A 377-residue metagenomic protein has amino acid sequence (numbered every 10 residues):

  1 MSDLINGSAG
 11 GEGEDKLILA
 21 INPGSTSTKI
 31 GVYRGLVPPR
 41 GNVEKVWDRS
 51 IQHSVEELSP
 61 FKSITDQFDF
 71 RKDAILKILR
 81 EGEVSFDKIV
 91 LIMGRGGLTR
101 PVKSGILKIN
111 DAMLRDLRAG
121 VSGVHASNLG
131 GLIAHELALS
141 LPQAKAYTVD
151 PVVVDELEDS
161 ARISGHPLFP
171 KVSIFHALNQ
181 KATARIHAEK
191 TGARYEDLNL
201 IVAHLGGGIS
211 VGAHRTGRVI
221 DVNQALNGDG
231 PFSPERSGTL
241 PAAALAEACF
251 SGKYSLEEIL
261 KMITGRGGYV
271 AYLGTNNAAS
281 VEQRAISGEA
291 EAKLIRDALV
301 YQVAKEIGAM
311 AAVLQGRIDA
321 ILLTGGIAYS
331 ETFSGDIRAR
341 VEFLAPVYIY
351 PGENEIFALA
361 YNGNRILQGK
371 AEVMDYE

Functional and structural regions predicted by a protein language model:
I18-D66: Short glycine-rich, Thr/Ser-proximal phosphate-binding strand/loop in the N-terminal lobe of ATP-dependent enzymes
W47-D87, M113, L117-S122: N-terminal phosphate-binding loop and adjacent alpha-helix
K77-V90, K190-R194, E306-D319: Phosphate/pyrophosphate-binding loops at sites that engage ATP/ADP/AMP, CoA/4′-phosphopantetheine, polyphosphate
L79-A126, K145, V153-S164: Short beta-strand-loop/turn "lid" adjacent to the catalytic site in phosphate-handling enzymes
L129-E136, D155, I163-N199, G208 (+3 more regions): Glycine-rich phosphate-binding loop plus the immediately following alpha-helix
K261-G316: Adenine-nucleotide phosphate-binding core of ATP-dependent small-molecule kinases
I318-I337: Glycine-rich phosphate-binding loops at beta-strand->alpha-helix junctions
E331, G335-Y361: Conserved phosphate-binding/catalytic loops in two-lobed NTP-binding clefts
